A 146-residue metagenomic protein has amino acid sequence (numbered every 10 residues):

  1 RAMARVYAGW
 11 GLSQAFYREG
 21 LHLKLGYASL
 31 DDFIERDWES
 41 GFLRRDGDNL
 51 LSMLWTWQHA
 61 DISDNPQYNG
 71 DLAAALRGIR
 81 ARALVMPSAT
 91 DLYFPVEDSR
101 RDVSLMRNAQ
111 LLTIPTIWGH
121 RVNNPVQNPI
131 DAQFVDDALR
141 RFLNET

Functional and structural regions predicted by a protein language model:
R1-S40: Alpha/beta-hydrolase-fold enzymes
R36, S52-A75: Active-site nucleophile elbow and catalytic-triad environment of alpha/beta-hydrolase enzymes
A60-D61, L92-P95, G119-V122: Flexible loop/turn segments at secondary-structure boundaries
Q67-Y68, L92-D98: Conserved alpha/beta-hydrolase "acid-adjacent" motif
L76-R80, S104-R107: Short, conserved loop/helix-junction motifs that constitute active-site signature segments in enzyme catalytic cores
I79, V85-P87: Short beta-strand/loop motif that positions the catalytic acidic residue of the alpha/beta-hydrolase fold
R100-T146: Catalytic active-site module of serine/aspartate enzymes centered on a nucleophile-bearing elbow/loop
